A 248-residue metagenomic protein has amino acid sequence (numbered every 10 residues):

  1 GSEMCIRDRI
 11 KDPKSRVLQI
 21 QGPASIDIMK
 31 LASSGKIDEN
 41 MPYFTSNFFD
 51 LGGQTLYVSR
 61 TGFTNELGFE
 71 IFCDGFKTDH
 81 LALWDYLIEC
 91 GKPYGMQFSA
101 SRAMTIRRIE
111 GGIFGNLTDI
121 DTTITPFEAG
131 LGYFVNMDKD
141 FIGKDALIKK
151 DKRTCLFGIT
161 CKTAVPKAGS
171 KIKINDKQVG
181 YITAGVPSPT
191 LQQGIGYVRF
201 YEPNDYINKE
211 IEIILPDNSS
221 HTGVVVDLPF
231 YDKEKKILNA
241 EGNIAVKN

Functional and structural regions predicted by a protein language model:
S2-E3, R7-N248: Conserved, structured C-terminal
